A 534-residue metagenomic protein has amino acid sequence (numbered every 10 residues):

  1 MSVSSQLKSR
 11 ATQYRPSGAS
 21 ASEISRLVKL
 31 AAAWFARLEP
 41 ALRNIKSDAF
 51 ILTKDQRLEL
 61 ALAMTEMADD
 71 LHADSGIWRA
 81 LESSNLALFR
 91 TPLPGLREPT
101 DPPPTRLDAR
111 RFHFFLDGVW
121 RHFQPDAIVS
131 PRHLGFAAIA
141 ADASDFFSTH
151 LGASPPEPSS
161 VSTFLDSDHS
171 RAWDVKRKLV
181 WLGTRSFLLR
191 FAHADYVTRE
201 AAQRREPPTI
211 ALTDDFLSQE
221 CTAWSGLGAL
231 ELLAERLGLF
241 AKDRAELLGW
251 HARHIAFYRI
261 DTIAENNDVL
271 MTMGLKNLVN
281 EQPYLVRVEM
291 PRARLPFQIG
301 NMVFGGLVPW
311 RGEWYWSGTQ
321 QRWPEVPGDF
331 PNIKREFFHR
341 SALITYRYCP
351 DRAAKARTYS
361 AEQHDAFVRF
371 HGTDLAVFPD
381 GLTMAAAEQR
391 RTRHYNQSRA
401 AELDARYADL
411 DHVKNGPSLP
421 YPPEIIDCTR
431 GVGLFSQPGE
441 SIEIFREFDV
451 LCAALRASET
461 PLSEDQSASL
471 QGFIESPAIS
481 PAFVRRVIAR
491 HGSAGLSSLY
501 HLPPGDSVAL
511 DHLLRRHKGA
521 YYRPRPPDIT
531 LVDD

Functional and structural regions predicted by a protein language model:
M1-R253, G312-D534: Mixed-charge, low-complexity intrinsically disordered regions
L248-D268: Structural detector for short beta-strands of small beta-barrel domains
F257, T272, M302-F304: Beta-sheet entry/capping signal
I263-N266, G306-W310: Short beta-strand micro-motifs enriched in acidic
N267-L275: Short aromatic-glycine-enriched beta-strand elements
E281-E289: A short macromolecule-binding patch
V288-G306: Short nucleic-acid-contacting surface segments enriched for D/E, G, S/T with interspersed K/R
